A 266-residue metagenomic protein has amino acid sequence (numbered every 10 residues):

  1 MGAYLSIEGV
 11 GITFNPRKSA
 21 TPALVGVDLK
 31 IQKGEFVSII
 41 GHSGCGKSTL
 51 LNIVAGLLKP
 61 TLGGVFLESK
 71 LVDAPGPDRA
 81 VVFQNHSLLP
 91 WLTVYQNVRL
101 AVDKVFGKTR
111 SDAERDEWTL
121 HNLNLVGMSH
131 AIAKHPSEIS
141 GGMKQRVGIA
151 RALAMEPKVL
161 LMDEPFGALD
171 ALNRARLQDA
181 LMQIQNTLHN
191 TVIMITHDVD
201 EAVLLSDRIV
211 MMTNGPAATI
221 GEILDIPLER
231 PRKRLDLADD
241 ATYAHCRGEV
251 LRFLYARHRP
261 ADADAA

Functional and structural regions predicted by a protein language model:
I40-H42: The feature captures the beta-strand-to-loop junction immediately N-terminal to the Walker
A55: Helix-to-loop junction immediately C-terminal to a conserved catalytic motif
G63-P75, S111: Conserved ABC transporter NBD signature motif
L92-A101: Short coil-to-helix segment of the ABC ATPase nucleotide-binding domain corresponding to the Q-loop/switch region
R110-A131, Q183: Conserved ABC ATPase "signature" region
K134-S137, M155: Conserved signature/switch motifs of ABC ATPase nucleotide-binding domains
I149: Hydrophobic anchor residue at the start of the ABC signature
L160-D163: Catalytic Walker B motif of ABC-type/P-loop ATPase nucleotide-binding domains
